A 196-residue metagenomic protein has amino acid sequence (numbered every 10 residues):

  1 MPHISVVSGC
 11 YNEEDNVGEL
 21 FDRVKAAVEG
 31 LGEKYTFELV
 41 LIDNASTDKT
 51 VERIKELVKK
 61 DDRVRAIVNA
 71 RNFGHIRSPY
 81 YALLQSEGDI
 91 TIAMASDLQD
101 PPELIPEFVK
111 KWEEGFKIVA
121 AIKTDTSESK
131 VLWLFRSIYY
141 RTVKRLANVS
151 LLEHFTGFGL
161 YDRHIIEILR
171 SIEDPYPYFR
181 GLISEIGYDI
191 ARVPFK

Functional and structural regions predicted by a protein language model:
M1-A26, K34-Y35: N-proximal low-complexity "stem/linker" segments adjacent to membrane-targeting elements
S8, E33-A45, I67-V68: Short beta-strand/loop segment that forms part of the nucleotide-sugar
E13-N16, S46, P101: Donor nucleotide-sugar binding loop of glycosyltransferases
V40, V51-Y80, L84-Q85: Conserved donor nucleotide-binding strand/loop of the catalytic core
D43-V51, L98-Q99: A conserved acidic beta->alpha catalytic loop
N69-R71, H75-Q85, I90, P102-L182: Acceptor/aglycone-binding surface of glycosyltransferases and processive sugar-polymer synthases
I122, I190-K196: Catalytic beta-strand/loop signature of glycosyltransferases that borders the donor
